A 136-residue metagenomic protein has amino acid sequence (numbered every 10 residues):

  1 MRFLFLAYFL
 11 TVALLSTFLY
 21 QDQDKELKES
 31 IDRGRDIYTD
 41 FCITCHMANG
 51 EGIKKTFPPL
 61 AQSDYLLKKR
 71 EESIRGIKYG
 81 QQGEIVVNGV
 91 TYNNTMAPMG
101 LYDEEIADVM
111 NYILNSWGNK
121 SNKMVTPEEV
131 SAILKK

Functional and structural regions predicted by a protein language model:
M1-E29: Bacterial Sec-dependent N-terminal signal peptides
L19-I37, G52, T56, A132-I133: Electrostatic cytochrome c docking/interface patches
G34, Y38-A48, V109, I113: The canonical Cys-X-X-Cys-His
F41, A48-G52, G80, E84: A short secondary-structure junction motif
K54-A61, Q82-K136: Axial heme c-ligation environment in periplasmic c-type cytochrome domains
Y65-K69: Conserved helix-turn-beta segment immediately C-terminal to the redox Cys motif in thioredoxin-like folds
E72: Catalytic cores of processing enzymes, dominated by hydrolases/peptidases, characterized by acidic/His-rich
